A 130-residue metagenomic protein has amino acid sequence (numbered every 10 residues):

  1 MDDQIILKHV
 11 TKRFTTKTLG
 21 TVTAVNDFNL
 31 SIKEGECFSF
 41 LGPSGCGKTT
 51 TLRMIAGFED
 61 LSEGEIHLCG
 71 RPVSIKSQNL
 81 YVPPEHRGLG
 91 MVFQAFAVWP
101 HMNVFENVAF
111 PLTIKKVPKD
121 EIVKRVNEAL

Functional and structural regions predicted by a protein language model:
M1-Q4, R13-D27, Q78-N79: A short, flexible loop at the N-terminus of ABC-type nucleotide-binding domains that lies
L41-P43: The feature captures the beta-strand-to-loop junction immediately N-terminal to the Walker
A56: Helix-to-loop junction immediately C-terminal to a conserved catalytic motif
G64-K76: Conserved ABC transporter NBD signature motif
V73-G90, I114, K119-V123: ABC ATPase NBD coupling module
F93, V104-T113, V123, N127: Short helical segment in ABC ATPase nucleotide-binding domains corresponding to the A-loop/adjacent helical element
